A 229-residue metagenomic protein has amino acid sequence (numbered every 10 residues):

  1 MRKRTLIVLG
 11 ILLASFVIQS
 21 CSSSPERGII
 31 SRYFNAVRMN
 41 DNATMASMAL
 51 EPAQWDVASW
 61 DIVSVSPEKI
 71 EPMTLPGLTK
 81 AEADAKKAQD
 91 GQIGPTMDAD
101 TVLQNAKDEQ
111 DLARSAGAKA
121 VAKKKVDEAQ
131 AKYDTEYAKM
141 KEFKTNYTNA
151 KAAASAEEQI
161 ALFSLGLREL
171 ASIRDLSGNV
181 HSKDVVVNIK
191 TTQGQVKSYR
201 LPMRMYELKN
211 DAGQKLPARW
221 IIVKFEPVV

Functional and structural regions predicted by a protein language model:
M1-R4, G10: Positively charged n-region of N-terminal signal peptides that target proteins for export
L9-F16: Bacterial N-terminal signal peptides
Q19-S20: C-terminal motif of bacterial Sec signal peptides marking the signal peptidase cleavage site
P25-N40: Short, aromatic-enriched amphipathic alpha-helices that serve as compact interaction elements
D41-D56: Short, well-ordered alpha-helical segments enriched in acidic and aromatic residues
A53-E71: Short, charge-rich amphipathic alpha-helical segments embedded in non-transmembrane helical bundles/solenoids
M73-D90: Alpha-helical linker/edge segments of TPR/alpha-solenoid repeat scaffolds and analogous pre-/post-domain helices
Q89-V229: Exposed beta-sheet edge and beta->alpha loop/turn motif
